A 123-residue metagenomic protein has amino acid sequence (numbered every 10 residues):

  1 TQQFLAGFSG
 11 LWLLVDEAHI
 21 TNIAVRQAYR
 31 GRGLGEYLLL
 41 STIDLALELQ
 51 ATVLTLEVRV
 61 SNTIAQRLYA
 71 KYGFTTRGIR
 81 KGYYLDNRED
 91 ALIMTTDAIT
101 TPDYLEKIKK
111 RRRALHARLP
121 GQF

Functional and structural regions predicted by a protein language model:
T1-F4, P102-D103: Short, solvent-exposed loop/turn segments that connect beta-strands within catalytic domains and beta-strand-rich
Q3-W12, E17-A24: Conserved beta-strand in the GNAT
V25, G31-D44, E48, T63-K71: Conserved acetyl-CoA-binding loop-helix of GNAT-fold acetyltransferases
A28, D97-T101: Short loop segments at secondary-structure junctions
V53, R59, L92-A98, G121-F123: Conserved catalytic core of the tyrosine transesterase superfamily
T55-E57, A70, T75-L92, L105 (+1 more regions): Conserved catalytic-core motifs of GNAT/GCN5-like acyltransferases
K107-F123: Short, cationic low-complexity segments
